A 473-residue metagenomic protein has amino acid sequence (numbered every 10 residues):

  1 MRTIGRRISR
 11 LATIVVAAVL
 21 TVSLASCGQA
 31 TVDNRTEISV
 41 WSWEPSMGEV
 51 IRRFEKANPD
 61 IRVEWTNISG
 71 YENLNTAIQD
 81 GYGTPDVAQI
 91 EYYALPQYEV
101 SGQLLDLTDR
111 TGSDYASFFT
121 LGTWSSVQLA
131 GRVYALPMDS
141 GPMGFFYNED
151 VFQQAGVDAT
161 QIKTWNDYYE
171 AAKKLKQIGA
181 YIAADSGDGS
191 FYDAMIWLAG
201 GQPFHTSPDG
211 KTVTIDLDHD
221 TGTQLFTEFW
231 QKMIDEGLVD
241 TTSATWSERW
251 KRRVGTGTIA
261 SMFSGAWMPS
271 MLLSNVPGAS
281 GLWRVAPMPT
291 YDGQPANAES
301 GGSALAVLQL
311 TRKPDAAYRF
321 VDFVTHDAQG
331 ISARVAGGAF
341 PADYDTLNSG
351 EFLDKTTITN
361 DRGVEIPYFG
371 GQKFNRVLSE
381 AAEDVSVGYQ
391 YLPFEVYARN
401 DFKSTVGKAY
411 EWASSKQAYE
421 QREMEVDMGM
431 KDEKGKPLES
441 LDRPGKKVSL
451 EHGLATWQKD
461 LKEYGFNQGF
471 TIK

Functional and structural regions predicted by a protein language model:
R2-Q97, S113-A116, D292, A328 (+3 more regions): Conserved N-terminal structural module of periplasmic/extracytoplasmic solute-binding proteins
V50, L225-E228, R312-V324, G453: Short amphipathic alpha-helical coupling segments at ligand-binding clamshell hinges and other catalytic/signaling
N67-T76, K163-Y169, T242-G255: Short helix-initiation/N-cap motifs at beta->coil->alpha
T76-Q79, P85-D86, Y115-V151, I182 (+2 more regions): A structural signal for short loop-to-beta-strand junctions that line the ligand-binding cleft of periplasmic/secreted
Q79-I90, G179-Y181, T256-G265: Alpha-to-beta junction loops
Y92-M143, M195, R284-A286: Hinge/lid segment of periplasmic solute-binding proteins
A172, K211-S243, M288: Glycine-centered hinge/linker elements that transmit conformational signals in sensory and ligand-binding systems
M268-A279, G293-E299, V307-T405, I472: C-terminal lobe and pocket-closing loops of periplasmic/extracytoplasmic Venus-flytrap solute-binding proteins
